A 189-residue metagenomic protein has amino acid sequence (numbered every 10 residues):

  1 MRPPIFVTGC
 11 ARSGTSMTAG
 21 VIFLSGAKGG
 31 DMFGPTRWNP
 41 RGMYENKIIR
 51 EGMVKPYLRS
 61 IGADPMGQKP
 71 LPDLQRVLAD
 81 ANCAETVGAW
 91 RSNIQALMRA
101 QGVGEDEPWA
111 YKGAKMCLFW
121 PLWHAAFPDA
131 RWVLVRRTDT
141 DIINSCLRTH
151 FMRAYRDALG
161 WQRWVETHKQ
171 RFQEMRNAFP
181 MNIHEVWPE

Functional and structural regions predicted by a protein language model:
M1-A89: PAPS-dependent sulfotransferase catalytic core
V54, L58-L78, Q95-E189: PAPS-dependent sulfotransferase catalytic domain
A89-Q95: A broad, low-specificity signal for short, low-complexity segments enriched in glycine/proline and polar/charged
